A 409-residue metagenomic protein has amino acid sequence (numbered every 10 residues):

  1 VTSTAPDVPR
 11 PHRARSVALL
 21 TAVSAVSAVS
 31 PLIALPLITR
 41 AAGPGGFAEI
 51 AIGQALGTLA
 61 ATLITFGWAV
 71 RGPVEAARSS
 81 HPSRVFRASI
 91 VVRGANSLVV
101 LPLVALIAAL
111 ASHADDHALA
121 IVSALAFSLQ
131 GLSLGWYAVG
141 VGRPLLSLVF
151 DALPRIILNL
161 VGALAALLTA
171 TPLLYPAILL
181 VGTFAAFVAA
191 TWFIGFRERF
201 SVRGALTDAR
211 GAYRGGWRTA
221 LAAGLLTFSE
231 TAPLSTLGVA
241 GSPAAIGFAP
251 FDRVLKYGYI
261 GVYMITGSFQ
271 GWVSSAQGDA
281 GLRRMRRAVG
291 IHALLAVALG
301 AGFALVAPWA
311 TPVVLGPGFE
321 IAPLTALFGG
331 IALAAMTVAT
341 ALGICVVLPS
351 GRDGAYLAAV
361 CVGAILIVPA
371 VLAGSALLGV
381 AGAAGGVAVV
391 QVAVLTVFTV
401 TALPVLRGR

Functional and structural regions predicted by a protein language model:
H12-F66, W217-A240, V368-L372, V387 (+1 more regions): Signature of the first transmembrane helix
R15-A28, G53, T58, T62-A109 (+1 more regions): Membrane-water interface segments that mark the loop-to-transmembrane alpha-helix transition
S16-P31, D151-N159, Y175-A190, I194 (+1 more regions): Transmembrane helical elements of multi-pass membrane transporters/channels
P44, A108-S123, L305-V338: Interfacial segments at transmembrane-helix termini and the short loops linking adjacent helices
Q54-T62, F248-G267, L299, G329-M336: Transmembrane helix-bundle signature of multi-pass secondary active exporters and lipid flippases
I64-S80, V254-D279, V346-L348: Helix-loop junctions and terminal segments of transmembrane helices in multi-pass membrane transport/translocation
R78, F127-F150, A334-C361: Membrane-interface junctions at transmembrane-helix termini in multi-pass inner-membrane proteins
H117, I121-F127, L148-E198, L366 (+1 more regions): Hydrophobic alpha-helical transmembrane segments
